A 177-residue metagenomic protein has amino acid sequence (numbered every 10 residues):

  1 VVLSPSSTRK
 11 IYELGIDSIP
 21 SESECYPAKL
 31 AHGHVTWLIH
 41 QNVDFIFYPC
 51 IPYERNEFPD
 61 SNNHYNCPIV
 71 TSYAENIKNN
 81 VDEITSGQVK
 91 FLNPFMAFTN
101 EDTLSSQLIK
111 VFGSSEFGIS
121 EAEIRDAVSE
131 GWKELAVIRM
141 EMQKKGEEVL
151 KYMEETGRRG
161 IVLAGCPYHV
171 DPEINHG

Functional and structural regions predicted by a protein language model:
V1-G177: An N-terminal assembly and electron-transfer interface module characteristic of large anaerobic redox and radical
